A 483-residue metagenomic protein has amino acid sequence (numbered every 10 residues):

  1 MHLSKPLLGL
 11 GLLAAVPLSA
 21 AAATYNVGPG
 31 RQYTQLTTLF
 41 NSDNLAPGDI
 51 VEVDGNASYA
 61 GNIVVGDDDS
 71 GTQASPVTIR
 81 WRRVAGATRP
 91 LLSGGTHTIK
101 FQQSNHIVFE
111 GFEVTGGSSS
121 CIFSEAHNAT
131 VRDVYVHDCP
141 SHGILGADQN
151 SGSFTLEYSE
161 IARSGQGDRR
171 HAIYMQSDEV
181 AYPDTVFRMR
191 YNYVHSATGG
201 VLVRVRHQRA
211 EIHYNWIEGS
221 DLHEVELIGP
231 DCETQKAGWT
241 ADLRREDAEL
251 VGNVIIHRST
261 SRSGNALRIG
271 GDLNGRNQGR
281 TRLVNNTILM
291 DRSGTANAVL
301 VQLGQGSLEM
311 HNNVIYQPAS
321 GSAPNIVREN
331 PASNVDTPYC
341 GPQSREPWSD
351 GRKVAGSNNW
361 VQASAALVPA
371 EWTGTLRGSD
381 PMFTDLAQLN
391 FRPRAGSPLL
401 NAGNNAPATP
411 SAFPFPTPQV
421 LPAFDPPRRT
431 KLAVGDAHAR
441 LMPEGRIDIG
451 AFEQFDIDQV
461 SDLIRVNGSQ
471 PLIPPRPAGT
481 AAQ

Functional and structural regions predicted by a protein language model:
M1-L10: Bacterial N-terminal signal peptides that target proteins for export
A15-P17: N-terminal signal peptide c-region/cleavage motif recognized by signal peptidases
A20-A23: Boundary at the C-terminal end of the N-terminal hydrophobic targeting segment
N26-Q32, I50-S120, Y158, G165 (+1 more regions): Right-handed parallel beta-helix/beta-spiral solenoid domain characteristic of secreted/periplasmic
R31, G55-Y59, R83-A87, S320 (+4 more regions): Acidic glycine-/aspartate-rich tracts in secreted/extracellular proteins
L36-N44, Y59-D69, H97, G146 (+1 more regions): Short, T/G/N/S-enriched strand-turn elements that build extracellular solenoid repeat scaffolds
S104-H106, G111, F123-D138, D148 (+7 more regions): Extracellular beta-rich repeat passengers
R394-Q483: Surface beta-loop-beta hairpin patches that serve as ligand-binding interfaces in beta-rich domains
